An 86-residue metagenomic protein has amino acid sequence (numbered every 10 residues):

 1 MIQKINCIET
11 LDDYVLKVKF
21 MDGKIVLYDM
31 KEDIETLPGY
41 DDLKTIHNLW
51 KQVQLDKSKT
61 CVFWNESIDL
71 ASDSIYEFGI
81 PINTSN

Functional and structural regions predicted by a protein language model:
M1-N86: Motif-centric detector for short Cys/His coordination patterns
